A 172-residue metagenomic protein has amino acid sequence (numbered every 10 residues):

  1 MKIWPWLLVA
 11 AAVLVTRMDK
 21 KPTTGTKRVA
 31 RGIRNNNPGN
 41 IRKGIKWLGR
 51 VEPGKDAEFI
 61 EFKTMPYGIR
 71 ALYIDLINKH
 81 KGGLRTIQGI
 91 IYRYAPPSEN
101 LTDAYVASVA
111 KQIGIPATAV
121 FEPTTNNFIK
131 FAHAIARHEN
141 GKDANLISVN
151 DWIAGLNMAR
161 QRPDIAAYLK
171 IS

Functional and structural regions predicted by a protein language model:
M1-K20: Single-pass alpha-helical membrane anchors
V15-S172: Cell-wall polysaccharide-cleaving catalytic domain and substrate-binding groove, primarily in peptidoglycan/chitin
